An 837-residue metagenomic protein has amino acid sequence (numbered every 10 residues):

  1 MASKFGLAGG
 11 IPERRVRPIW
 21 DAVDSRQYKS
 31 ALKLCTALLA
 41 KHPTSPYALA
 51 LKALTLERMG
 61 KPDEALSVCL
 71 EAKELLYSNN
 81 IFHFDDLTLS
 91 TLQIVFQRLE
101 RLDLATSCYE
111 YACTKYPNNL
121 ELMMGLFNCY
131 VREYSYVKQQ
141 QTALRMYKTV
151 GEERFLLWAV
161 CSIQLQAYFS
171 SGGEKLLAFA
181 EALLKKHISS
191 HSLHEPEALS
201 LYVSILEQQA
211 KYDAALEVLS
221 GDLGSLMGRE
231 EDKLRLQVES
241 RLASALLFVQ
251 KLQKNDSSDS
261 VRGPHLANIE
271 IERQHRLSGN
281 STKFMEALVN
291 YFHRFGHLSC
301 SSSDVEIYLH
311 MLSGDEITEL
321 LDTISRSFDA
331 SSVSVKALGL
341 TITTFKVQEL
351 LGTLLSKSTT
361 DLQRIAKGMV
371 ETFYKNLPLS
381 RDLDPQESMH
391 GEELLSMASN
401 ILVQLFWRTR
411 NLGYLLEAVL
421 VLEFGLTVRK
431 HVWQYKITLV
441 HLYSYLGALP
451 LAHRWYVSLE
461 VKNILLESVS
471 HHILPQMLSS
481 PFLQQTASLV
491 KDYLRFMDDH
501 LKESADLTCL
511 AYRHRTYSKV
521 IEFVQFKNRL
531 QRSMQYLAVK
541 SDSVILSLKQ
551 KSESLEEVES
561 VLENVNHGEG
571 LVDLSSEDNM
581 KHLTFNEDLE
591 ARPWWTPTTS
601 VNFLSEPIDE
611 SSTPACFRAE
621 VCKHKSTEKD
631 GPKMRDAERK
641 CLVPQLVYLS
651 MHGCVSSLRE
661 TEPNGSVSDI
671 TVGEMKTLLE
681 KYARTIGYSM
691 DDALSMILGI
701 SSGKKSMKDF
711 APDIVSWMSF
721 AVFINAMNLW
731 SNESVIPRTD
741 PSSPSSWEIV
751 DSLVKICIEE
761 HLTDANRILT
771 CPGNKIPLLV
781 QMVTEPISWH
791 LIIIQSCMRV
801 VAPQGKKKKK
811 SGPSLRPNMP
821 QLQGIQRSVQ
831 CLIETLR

Functional and structural regions predicted by a protein language model:
G10-K41, Q97, Q404: Alpha-helical segment of the N-proximal tetratricopeptide repeat
E13, Y47, N80-H83, L87 (+7 more regions): Start-of-helix register in tetratricopeptide repeats
S25, M59, L99, E133 (+7 more regions): Structural motif corresponding to the intra-repeat A-B loop/turn of tetratricopeptide repeats
K33-A37, E64-L75, L102-C113, V137-T149 (+12 more regions): Alpha-helical repeat scaffolds
P43, Y77, H83, P117 (+5 more regions): Short coil turns that delineate tetratricopeptide repeat
M123, Y168, A180, S192-L193 (+6 more regions): Extended alpha-helical scaffolding regions
L165-G172, A182-L340, I608, A619 (+4 more regions): Non-catalytic protein-protein interaction scaffold segments in large eukaryotic complex-forming proteins
